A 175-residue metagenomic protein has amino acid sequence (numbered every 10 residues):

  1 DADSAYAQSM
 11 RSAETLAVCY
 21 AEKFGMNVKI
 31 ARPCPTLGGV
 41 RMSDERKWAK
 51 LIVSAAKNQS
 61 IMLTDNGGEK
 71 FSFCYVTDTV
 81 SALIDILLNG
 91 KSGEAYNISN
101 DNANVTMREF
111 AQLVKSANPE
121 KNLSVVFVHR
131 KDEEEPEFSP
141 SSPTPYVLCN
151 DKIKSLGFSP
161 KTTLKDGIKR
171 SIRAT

Functional and structural regions predicted by a protein language model:
D1-I30, P35, S43: Catalytic helix-loop patch of NAD(P)-dependent Rossmann-fold dehydrogenases
S12, L16, Y20, L51 (+2 more regions): Hydrophobic alpha-helix immediately C-terminal to the catalytic Tyr-X-X-X-Lys motif of short-chain
K29, T36-G38, T79, A103: Conserved sequence/active-site signature of Rossmann-fold short-chain dehydrogenase/reductase
G39-V40, L156: Residues that scaffold the ATP/ADP-binding catalytic core of kinase and kinase-like folds
D44, W48-A49: Amphipathic alpha-helical segments in well-structured domains
A55-T175: C-terminal substrate-binding subdomain of Rossmann-fold SDR/epimerase-dehydratase oxidoreductases
